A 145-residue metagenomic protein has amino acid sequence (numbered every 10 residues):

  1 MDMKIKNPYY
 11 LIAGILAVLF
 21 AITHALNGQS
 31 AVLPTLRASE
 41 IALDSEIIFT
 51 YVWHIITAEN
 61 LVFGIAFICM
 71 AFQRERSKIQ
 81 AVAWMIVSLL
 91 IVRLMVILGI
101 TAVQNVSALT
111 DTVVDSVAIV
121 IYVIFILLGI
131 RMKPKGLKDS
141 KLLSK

Functional and structural regions predicted by a protein language model:
M1-I5, P134-K145: Short, charged juxtamembrane terminal tails flanking transmembrane helices
D2, G64-W84, M132-G136: Juxtamembrane helix-break-helix junctions at the cytosolic face of small multi-pass alpha-helical membrane proteins
K4-V18, K78-I86: Interfacial segments of alpha-helical transmembrane regions
I15, L19, L26-A31, S45-F72 (+1 more regions): Core segments of alpha-helical transmembrane spans in multipass integral membrane proteins
E40-I47, Q104-A118: Non-cytosolic membrane-interface motifs at loop->transmembrane helix junctions
I56, V82-L98, S116-F125: Hydrophobic alpha-helical membrane segments
M95-V113, L128-P134: Membrane-helix boundary connector in multi-pass membrane proteins
I121-S140: Membrane-water interface at the C-terminal end of transmembrane alpha helices
